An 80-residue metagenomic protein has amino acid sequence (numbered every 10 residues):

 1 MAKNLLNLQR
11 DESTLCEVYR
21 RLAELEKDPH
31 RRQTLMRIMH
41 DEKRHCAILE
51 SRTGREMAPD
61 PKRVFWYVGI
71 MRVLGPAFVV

Functional and structural regions predicted by a protein language model:
M1-V80: Non-heme di-metal
